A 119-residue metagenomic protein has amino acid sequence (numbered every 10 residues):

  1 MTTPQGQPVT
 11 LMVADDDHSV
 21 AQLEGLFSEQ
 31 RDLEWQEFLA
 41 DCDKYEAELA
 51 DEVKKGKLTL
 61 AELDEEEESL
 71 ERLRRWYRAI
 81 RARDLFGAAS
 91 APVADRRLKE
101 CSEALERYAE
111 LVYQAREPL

Functional and structural regions predicted by a protein language model:
M1-L119: Long, contiguous binding/interaction regions
